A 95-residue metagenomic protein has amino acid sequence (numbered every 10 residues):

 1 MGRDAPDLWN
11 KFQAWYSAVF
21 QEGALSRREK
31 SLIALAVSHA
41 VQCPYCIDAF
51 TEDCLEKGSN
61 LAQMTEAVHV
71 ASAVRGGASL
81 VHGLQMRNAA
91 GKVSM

Functional and structural regions predicted by a protein language model:
M1-M95: Hydrophobic alpha-helical segments
